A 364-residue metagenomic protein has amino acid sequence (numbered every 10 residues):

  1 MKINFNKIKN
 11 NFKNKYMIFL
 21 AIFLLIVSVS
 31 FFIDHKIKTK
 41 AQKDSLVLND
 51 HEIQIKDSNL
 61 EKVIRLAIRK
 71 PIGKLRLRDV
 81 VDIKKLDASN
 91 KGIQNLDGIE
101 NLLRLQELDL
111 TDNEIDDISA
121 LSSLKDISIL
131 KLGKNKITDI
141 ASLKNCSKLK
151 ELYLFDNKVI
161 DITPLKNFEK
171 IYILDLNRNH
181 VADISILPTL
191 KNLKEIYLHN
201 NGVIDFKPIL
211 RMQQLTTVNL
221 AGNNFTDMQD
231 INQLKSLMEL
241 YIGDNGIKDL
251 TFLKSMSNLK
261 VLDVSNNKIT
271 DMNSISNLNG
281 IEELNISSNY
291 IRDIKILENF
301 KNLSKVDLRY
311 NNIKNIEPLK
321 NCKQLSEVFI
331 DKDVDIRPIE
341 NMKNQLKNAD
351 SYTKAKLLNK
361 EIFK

Functional and structural regions predicted by a protein language model:
K2-E107, A120, P164, I186 (+5 more regions): N-terminal capping/linker segments that flank leucine-rich repeat
V80, N101-L105, L121-I127, L143-L149 (+9 more regions): Leucine-rich repeat
K84-A88, Q106-L110, I127-L132, K150-L154 (+9 more regions): Conserved hydrophobic beta-strand positions in leucine-rich repeat
L96-I99, I118-L121, I140-L143, I162-L165 (+9 more regions): Canonical leucine-rich repeat
I115, A120-N157, F168, I173-N177 (+1 more regions): A generic tandem-repeat structural signature
S265, T270, N277, E282-K332: Ankyrin-repeat and related helical/solenoid repeat scaffolds used for protein-protein interactions
